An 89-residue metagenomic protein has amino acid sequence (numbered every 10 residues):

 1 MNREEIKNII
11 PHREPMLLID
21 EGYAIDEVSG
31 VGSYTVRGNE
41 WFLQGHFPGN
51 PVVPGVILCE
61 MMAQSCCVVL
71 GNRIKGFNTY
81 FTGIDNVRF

Functional and structural regions predicted by a protein language model:
M1-I6: Short Pro/Gly-enriched beta-strand edge/turn motifs at strand-loop
R13-L18, N78-T82: Short coil-to-beta-strand transition motifs
E14-V53: Catalytic strand-loop segment that frames the active site of acyl-thioester-processing enzymes
D20, E60, D85-N86: Acidic side chains
Y34-G38, M62-C66, R88: Generic secondary-structure microfeatures
G45-C67: Compact, glycine-rich, soluble single-domain proteins
S65-F89: Hydrophobic beta-strand-centered segment that forms part of the acyl-chain substrate-binding groove
